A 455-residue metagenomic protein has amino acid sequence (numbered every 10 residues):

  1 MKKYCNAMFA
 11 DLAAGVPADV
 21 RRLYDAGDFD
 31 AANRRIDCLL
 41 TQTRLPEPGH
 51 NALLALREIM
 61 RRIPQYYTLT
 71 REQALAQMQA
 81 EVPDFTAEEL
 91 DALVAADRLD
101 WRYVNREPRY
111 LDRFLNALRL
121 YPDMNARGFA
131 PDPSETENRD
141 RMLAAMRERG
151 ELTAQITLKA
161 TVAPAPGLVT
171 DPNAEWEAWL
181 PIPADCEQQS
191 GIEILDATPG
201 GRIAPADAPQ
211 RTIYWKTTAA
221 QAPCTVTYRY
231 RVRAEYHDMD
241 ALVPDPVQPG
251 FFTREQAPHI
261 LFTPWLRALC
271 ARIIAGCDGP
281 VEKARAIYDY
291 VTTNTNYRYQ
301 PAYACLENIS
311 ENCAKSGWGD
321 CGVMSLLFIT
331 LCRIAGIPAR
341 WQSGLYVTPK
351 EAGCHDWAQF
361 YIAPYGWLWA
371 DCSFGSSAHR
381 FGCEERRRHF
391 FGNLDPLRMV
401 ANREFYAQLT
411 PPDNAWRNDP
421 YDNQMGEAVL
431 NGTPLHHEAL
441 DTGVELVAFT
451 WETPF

Functional and structural regions predicted by a protein language model:
M1-P17: TPR-adjacent "capping" and linker segments in tetratricopeptide-repeat scaffold/adaptor proteins
A14-A18, R22, A26, P46 (+1 more regions): Hydrophobic/aromatic-rich core segments of domains that either
P17, Y24-G27, D207, A222-K315: Acidic low-complexity segments
D25, N33-A234: Intrinsically disordered, low-complexity N-terminal segments that are enriched in acidic
S190, Y236-H237, H379-E384: A short, polar/proline- and glycine-enriched secondary-structure boundary/capping micro-motif
P209-W265, P411-F455: Secretory-pathway-linked proteins and extracytosolic
P280-I287, G317-C332: Active-site nucleophilic cysteine motif
